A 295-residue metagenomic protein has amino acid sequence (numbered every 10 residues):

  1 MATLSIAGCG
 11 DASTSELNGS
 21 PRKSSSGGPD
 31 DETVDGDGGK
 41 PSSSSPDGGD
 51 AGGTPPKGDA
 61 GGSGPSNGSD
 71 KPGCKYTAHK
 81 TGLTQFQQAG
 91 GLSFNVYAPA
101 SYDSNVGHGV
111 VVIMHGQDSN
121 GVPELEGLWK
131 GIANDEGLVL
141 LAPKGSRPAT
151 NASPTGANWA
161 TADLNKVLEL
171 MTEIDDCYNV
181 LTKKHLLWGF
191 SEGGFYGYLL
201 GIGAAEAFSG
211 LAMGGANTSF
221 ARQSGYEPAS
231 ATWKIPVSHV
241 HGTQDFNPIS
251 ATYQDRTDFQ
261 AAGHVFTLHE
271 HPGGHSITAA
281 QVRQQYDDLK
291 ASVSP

Functional and structural regions predicted by a protein language model:
M1-A7: Sec-dependent bacterial lipoprotein signal peptides
C9-V110, E192, L200, Q254-T257 (+2 more regions): A domain-start/cap signature at the N-terminus of enzymes
K75, Q87-Y102, V106-T182: Serine-hydrolase catalytic machinery in alpha/beta-hydrolase-like enzymes
L125-E126, P248-D258: Short alpha-helix in the alpha/beta-hydrolase fold that links the catalytic acid
C177, K183-W233: Primarily recognizes the serine-hydrolase "nucleophile elbow" in alpha/beta-hydrolase and SGNH/GDSL folds
S238-H241: Short beta-strand/loop motif that positions the catalytic acidic residue of the alpha/beta-hydrolase fold
T243-I249, S276: Acidic catalytic loop of the alpha/beta-hydrolase fold
F259-S276: Catalytic histidine neighborhood in serine/cysteine hydrolases with alpha/beta-hydrolase-type architecture
